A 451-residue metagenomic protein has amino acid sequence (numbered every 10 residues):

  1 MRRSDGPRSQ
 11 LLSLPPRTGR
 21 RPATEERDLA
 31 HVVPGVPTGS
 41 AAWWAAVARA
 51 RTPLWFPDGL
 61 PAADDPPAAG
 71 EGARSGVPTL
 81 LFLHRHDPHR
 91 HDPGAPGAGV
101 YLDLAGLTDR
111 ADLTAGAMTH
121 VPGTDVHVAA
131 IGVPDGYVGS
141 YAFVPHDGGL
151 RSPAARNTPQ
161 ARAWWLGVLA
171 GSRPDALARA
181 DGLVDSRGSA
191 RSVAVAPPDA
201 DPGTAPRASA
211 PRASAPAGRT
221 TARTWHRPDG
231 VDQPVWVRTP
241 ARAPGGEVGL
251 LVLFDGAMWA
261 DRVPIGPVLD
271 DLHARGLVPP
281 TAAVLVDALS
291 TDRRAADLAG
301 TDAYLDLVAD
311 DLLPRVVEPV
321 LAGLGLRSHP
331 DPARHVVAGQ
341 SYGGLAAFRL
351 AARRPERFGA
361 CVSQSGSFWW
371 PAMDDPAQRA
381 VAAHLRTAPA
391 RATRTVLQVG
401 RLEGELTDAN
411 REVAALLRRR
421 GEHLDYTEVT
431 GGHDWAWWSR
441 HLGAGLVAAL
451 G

Functional and structural regions predicted by a protein language model:
R2-A117, P122-G451: Non-catalytic cap/lid and distal C-terminal segments of serine-dependent acyl enzymes
